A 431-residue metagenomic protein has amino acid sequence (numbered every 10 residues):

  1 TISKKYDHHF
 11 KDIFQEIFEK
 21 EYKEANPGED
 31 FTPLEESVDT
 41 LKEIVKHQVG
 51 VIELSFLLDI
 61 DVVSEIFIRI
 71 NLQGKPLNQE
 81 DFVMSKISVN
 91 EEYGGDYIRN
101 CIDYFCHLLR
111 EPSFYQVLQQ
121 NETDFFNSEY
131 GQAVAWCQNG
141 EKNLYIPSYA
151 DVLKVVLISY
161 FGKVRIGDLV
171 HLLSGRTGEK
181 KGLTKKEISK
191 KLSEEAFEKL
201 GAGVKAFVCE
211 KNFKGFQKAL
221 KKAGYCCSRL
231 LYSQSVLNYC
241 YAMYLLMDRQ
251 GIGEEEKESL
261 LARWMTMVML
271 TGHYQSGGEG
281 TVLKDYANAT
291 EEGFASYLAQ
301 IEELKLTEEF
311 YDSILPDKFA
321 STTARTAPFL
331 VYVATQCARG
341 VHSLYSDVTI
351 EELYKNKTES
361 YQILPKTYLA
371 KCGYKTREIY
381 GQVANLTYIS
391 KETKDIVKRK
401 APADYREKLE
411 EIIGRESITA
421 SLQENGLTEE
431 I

Functional and structural regions predicted by a protein language model:
T1-K163, K218, C227-L231, L261 (+3 more regions): Basic- and aromatic-enriched surface patches that contact anionic nucleotides/nucleic acids
T32-S37, L220-S228, L246-R249, E351 (+1 more regions): Active-site-adjacent structural elements in folded domains
Q73-L77, K163-I166, L245-E255, C337-D347: Short helix-capping/linker segments at secondary-structure and domain boundaries
V83, S128-S313: A cross-family structural signal marking well-folded subdomains
M269-S360, Y368: Intrinsically disordered, low-complexity N-proximal targeting/linker segments that flank membranes
I350-N385, A401-P402: Histidine-centered nuclease catalytic patch
Y380-E411: Short Cys/His-centered divalent metal-binding micro-motifs
G414-I431: C-terminal, well-folded lobe of enzymatic/effector domains
